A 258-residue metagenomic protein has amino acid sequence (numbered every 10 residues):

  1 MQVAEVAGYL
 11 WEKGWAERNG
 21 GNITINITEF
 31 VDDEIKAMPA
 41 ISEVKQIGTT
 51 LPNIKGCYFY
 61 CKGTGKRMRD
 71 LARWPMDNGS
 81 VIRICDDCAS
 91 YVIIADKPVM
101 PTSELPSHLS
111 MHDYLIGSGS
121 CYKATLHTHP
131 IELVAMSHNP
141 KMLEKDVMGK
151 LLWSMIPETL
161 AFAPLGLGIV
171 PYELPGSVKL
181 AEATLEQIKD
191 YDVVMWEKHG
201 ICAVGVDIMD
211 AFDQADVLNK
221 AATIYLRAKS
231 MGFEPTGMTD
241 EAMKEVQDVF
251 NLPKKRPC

Functional and structural regions predicted by a protein language model:
M1-C258: Glycine-rich flexible loops
